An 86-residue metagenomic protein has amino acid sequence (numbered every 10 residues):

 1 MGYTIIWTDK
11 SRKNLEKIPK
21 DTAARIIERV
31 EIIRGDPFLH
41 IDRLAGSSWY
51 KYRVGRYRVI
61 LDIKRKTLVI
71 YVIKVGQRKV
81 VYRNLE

Functional and structural regions predicted by a protein language model:
M1-G2, R12-K13, R29-I33: Short hydrophobic/aromatic-rich motifs at helix boundaries and adjacent loops
G2-I6, K13, K17-A24, V54 (+1 more regions): Enriched for short, Lys/Arg-rich terminal
T4, T8, I41-D42: A short, glycine- and basic residue-enriched loop/turn that sits immediately adjacent to a domain's principal
E28-R53: A short, surface-exposed loop/turn module that caps and links secondary-structure elements
